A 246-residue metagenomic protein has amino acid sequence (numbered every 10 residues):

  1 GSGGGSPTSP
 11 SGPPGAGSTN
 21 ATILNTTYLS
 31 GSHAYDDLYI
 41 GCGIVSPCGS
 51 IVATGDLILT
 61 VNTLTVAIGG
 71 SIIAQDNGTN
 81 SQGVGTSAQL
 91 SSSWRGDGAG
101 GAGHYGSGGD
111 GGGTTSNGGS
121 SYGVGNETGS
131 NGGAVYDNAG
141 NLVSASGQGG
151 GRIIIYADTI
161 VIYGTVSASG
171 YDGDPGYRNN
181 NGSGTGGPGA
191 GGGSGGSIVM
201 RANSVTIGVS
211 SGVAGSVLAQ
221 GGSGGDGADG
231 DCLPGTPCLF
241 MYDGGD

Functional and structural regions predicted by a protein language model:
G1-T22, C48, A53-D56, N62-D246: Glycine-centric low-complexity/flexibility signal
S30-A34: C-terminal trimerization/auto-chaperone modules of long, extracellular attachment fibers and adhesins
